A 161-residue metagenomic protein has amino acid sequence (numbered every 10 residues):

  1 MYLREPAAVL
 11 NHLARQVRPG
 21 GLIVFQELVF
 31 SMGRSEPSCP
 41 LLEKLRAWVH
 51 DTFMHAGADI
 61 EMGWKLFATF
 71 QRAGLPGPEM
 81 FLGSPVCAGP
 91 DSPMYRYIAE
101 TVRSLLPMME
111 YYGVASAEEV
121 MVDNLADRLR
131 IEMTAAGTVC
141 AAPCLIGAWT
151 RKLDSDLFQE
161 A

Functional and structural regions predicted by a protein language model:
M1-A7: A short SAM/SAH-binding and catalytic strip from SAM-dependent methyltransferases
R4, R18, L75: Short conserved AdoMet
A7-L22: A short glycine-rich, Lys/Arg-flanked "PGG" loop and its adjoining helix->strand segment in the class I
V24-S92, E110-Y111: Conserved catalytic/acceptor-binding region of the Class I
K65-A68, N124, L145: Amphipathic alpha-helical interaction segments
A73-P76, P143-A161: Core SAM-dependent methyltransferase catalytic element
E79-C140: C-terminal helical/coil "lid" or tail adjacent to the Rossmann-like core of SAM-dependent
